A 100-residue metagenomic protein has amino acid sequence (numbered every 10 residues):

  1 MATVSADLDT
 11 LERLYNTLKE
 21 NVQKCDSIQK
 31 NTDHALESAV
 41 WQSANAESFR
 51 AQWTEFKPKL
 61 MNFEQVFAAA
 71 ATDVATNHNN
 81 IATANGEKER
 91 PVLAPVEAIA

Functional and structural regions predicted by a protein language model:
M1-A100: N-terminal secretion-targeting helices of virulence/extracellular proteins, encompassing both classical Sec signal
